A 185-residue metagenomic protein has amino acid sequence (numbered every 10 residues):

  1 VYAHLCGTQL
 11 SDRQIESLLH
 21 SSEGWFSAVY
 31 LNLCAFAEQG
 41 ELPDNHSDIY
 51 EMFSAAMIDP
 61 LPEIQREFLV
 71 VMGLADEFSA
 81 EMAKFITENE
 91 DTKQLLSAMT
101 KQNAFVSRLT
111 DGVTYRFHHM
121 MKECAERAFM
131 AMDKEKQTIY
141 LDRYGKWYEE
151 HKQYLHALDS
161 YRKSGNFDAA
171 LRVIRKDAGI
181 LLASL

Functional and structural regions predicted by a protein language model:
V1-E51, P60-E67, G73-A80, E88-T92 (+2 more regions): Amphipathic alpha-helical "lid/sensor" segments that cap RecA-like P-loop NTPase cores
G7-Q9, N103, K152, G165: Glycine-centered loop/turn motif at secondary-structure junctions
L42, A128, D177-L181: Glycine-centered coil turns and helix-coil junctions that link the paired helices within alpha-helical repeat units
E51-A128, I139: C-terminal boundary/linker of central alpha/beta nucleotide-binding cores
E135-L185: Extended alpha-helical scaffolding segments used for macromolecular assembly and cargo binding
